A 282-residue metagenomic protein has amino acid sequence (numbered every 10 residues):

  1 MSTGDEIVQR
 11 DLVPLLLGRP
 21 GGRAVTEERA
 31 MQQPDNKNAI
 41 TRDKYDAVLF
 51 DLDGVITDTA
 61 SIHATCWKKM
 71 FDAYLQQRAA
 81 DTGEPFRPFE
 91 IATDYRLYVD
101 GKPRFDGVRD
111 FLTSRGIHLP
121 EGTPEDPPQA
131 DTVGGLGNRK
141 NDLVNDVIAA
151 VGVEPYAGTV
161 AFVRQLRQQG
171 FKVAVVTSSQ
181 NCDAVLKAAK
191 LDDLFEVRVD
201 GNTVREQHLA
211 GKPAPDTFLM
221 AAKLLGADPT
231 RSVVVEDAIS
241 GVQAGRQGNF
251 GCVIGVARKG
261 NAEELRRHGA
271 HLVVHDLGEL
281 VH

Functional and structural regions predicted by a protein language model:
I7-F50: Non-catalytic pre-domain segments flanking phosphatase-related domains
I40-A157: N-terminal helical cap/lid subdomain that shapes the substrate entry/recognition surface in HAD-like hydrolases
I56, P155, V175, V234-V235 (+1 more regions): Conserved SAM-binding loop
N145-V175: Short, acidic loop-to-helix structural element flanking the phosphoryl-transfer center in phosphate-processing enzymes
V153, F171-K172, Q180-V233, I239-Q247 (+1 more regions): Substrate-recognition "cap/lid" segment bordering the active-site pocket of phosphatases
E196-V197, G251, H271: Receiver (REC) domain switch/active-site residues of two-component response regulators
L272-D276: Short acidic-hydrophobic, aromatic-tinged amphipathic segments that line or gate anion-handling sites
